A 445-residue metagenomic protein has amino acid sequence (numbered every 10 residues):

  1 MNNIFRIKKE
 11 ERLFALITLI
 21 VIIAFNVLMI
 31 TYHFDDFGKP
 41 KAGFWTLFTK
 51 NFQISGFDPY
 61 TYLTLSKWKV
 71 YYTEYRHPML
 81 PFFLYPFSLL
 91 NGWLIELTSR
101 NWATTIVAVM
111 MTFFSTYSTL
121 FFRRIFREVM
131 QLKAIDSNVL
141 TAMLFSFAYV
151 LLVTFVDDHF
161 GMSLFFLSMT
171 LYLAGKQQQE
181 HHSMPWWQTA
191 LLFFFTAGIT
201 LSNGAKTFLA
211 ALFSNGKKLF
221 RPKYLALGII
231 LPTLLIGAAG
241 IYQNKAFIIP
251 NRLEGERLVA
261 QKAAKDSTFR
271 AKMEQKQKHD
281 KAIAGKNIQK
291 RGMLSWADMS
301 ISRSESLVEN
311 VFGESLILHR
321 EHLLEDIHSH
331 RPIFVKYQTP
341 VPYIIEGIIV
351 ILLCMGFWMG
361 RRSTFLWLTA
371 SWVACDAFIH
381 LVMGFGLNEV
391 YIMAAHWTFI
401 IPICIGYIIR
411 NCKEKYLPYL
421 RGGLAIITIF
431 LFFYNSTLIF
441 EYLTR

Functional and structural regions predicted by a protein language model:
K8-F57, T64-W68, L231-F247, F430-Y434: Transmembrane signal-anchor helices characteristic of membrane glycosylation enzymes that use polyprenol
K67-S99: Short hydrophobic/aromatic helix or loop-helix immediately within or flanking a transmembrane segment in polytopic
V109-M130, I351-M355: Transmembrane-helix motifs of polytopic, lipid-linked glycan transferases
F121, P342-R362: Hydrophobic, aromatic-rich transmembrane alpha-helices and their immediate juxtamembrane boundary segments
F122-S146, W367, S371: Transmembrane-helix signature of polytopic, membrane-embedded enzymes that assemble or transfer cell-envelope glycans
T154-F160: Short acidic/glycine- and proline-prone juxtamembrane loop motifs at membrane-interface regions of multi-pass membrane
M162-Q179, I400, C404: Specific aromatic-rich, kink-prone transmembrane helix
M184-N215, I229-P232, I426-I427: Membrane-interface alpha helices of multi-pass inner-membrane proteins
